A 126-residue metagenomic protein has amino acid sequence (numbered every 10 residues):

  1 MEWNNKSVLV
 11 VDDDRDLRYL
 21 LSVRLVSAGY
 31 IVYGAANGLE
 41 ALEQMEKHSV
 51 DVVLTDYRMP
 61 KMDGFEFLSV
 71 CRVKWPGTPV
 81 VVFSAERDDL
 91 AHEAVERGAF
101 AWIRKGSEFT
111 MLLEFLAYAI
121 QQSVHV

Functional and structural regions predicted by a protein language model:
M1-S7, T110-V126: Non-catalytic signal-transmission and effector/linker regions of two-component phosphorelay proteins
R15-Y33: Two-component/phosphorelay signaling modules centered on CheY-like receiver
N37-E40, D63-E66: Acidic catalytic/metal-coordinating carboxylates
E46-H48, V70-G77, R97: Conserved phosphotransfer cores of two-component systems
D56: Active-site residues of response regulator receiver
M59: Receiver (REC) domain active-site loop signature in two-component systems and cognate sites in sensor histidine kinases
E66, E86-E114: Alpha4 helix (beta4-alpha4-beta5 surface) of REC/receiver domains from two-component response regulators
V82-F83: Hydrophobic/aromatic residues positioned on beta-strands within the core alpha/beta folds
